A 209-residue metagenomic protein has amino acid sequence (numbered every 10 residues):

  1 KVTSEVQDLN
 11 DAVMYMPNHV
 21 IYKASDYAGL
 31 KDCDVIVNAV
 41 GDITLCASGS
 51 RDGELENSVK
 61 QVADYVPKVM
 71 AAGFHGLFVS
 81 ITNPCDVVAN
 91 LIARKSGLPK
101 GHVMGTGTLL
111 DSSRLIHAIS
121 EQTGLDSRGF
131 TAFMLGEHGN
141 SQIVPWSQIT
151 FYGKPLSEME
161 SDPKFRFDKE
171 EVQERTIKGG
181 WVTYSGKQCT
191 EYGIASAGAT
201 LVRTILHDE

Functional and structural regions predicted by a protein language model:
T3-C33: Conserved N-terminal Rossmann-fold NAD(P) cofactor-binding segment
Q7, P67-A71, R203: Surface-exposed alpha-helical segments enriched in charged/polar residues
I36-N38, S80: Redox-cofactor binding/interface segments in oxidoreductases and associated redox assembly factors
V40-I43: Conserved NAD(P)H cofactor-binding loop of Rossmann-fold oxidoreductase domains
L45-R51: Glycine-rich N-terminal loop/short-helix segment of MobA-like nucleotidyltransferase
R51-I116: Rossmann-like NAD(P)(H) cofactor-binding subdomain of soluble oxidoreductases
S96-H102, L110-E209: C-terminal substrate-binding/catalytic lobe of Rossmann-fold NAD(P)-dependent dehydrogenases
